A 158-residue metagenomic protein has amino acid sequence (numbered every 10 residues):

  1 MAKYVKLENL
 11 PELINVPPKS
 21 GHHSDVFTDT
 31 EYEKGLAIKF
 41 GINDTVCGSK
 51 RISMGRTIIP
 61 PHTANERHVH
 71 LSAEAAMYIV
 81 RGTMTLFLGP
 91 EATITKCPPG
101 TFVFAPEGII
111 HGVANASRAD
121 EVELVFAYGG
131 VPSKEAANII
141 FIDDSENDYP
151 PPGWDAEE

Functional and structural regions predicted by a protein language model:
M1-R51, E66, I139-E158: A short, N-terminal "cap"/entry segment at the start of jelly-roll beta-barrel domains of the cupin/DSBH fold
F40, M54-I58, A76, I94 (+2 more regions): Conserved hydrophobic/aromatic beta-strand scaffold that supports enzyme active sites
C47, S72, E91, R118-A119: Short strand-connecting beta-turns/loops that link adjacent beta-strands
R56, V69, V80, L88-P90 (+2 more regions): Residue-level recognition of conserved beta-strand positions in structured domain cores
T57-P61, N65: Short, well-structured hydrophobic secondary-structure segments
I58, Y128-V131, S145-N147: Short, solvent-exposed aromatic-acidic interface loops
A64, A73-P99, I109: A short beta-strand-loop-beta hairpin characteristic of the jelly-roll/cupin
P98-P99, E107-E135: Ligand-binding loop in jelly-roll beta-barrel domains
